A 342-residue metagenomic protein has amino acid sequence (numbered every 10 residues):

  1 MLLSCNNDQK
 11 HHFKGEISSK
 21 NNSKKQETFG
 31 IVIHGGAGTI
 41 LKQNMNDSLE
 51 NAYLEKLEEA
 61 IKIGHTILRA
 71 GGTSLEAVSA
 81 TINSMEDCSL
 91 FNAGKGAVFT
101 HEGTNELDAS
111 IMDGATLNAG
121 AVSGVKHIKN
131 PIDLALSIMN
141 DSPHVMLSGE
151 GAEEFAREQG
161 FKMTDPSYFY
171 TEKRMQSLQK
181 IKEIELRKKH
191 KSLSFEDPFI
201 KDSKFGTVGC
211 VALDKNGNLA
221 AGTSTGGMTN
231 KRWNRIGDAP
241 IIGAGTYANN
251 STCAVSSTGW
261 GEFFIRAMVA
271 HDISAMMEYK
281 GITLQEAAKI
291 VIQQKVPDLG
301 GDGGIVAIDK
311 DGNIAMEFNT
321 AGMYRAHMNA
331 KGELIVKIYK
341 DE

Functional and structural regions predicted by a protein language model:
L2-S4: C-terminal motif of bacterial Sec signal peptides marking the signal peptidase cleavage site
Q9-E342: Alpha/propeptide regions of enzymes that mature by internal proteolysis
